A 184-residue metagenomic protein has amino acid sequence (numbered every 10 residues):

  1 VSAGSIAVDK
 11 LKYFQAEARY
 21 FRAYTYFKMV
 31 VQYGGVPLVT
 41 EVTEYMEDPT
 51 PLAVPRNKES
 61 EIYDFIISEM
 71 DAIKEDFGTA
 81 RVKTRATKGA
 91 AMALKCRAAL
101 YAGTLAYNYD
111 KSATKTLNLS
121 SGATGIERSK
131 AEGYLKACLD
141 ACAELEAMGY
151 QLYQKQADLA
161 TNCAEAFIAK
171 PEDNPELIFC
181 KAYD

Functional and structural regions predicted by a protein language model:
V1-Y33, P49-R85: Conserved, well-structured interaction surfaces
Q15, G34-V36, T40, Y63 (+3 more regions): An aromatic- and glycine-enriched ligand-binding surface/loop that stacks and positions planar moieties
V42-D48: Short linear capping/connector segments at secondary-structure termini
